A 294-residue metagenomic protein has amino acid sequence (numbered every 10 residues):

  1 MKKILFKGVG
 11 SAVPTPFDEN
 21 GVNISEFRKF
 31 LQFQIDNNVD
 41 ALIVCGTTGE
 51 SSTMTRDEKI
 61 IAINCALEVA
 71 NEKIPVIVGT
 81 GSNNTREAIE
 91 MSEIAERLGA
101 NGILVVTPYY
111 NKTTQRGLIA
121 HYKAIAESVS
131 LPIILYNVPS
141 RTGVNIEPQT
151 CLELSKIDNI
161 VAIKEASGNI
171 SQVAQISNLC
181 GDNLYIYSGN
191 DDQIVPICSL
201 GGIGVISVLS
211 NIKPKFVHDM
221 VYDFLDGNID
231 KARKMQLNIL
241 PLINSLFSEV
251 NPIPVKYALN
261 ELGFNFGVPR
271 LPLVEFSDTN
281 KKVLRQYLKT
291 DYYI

Functional and structural regions predicted by a protein language model:
K2-S11, T15-D18, V22-G143: Active-site beta->alpha loop and helix N-cap motifs at the rims of alpha/beta catalytic domains
F6, F27, K59, I63 (+7 more regions): A general structural signal for well-ordered alpha-helical segments in protein cores
G8-P16, F33, N37-V39, S199-G201 (+1 more regions): C-terminal alpha-helical cap/extension of soluble enzyme domains
E19, I24, R56, P148 (+2 more regions): Alpha-helix N-capping/helix-start residues
M54-D57, E90, Q115-L118, I146-P148 (+4 more regions): Short secondary-structure transition/capping segments
E68-I74, L98-G99, V129-L131, K156-N159 (+4 more regions): Short helix-capping segments at alpha-helix termini
E127-S128, R141-F247: Catalytic alpha/beta core domains of metabolic enzymes, predominantly
N137, N159-I160, R270-L271: Glycine-rich phosphate-binding "P-loop"
